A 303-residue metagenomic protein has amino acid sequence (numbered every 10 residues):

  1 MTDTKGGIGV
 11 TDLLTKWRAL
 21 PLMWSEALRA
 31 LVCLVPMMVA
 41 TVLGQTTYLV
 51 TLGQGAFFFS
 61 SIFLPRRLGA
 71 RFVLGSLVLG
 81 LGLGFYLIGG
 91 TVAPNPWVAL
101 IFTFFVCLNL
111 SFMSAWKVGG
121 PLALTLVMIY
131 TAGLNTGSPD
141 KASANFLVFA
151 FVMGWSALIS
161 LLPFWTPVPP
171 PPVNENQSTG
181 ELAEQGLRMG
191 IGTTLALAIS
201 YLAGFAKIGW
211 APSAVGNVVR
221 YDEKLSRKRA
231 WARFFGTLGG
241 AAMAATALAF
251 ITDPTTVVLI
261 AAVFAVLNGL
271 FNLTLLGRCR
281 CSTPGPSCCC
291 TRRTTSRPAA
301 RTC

Functional and structural regions predicted by a protein language model:
M1-C281, C289-C303: Alpha-helical transmembrane segments and their membrane-interface boundaries that form or gate the permeation pathway
